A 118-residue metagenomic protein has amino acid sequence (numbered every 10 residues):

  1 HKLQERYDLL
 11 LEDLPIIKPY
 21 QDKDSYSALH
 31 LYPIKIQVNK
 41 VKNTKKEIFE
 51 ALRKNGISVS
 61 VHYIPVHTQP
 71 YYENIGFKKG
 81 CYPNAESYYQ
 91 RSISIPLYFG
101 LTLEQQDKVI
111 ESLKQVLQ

Functional and structural regions predicted by a protein language model:
H1-Q118: PLP-dependent aminotransferase class I/II
